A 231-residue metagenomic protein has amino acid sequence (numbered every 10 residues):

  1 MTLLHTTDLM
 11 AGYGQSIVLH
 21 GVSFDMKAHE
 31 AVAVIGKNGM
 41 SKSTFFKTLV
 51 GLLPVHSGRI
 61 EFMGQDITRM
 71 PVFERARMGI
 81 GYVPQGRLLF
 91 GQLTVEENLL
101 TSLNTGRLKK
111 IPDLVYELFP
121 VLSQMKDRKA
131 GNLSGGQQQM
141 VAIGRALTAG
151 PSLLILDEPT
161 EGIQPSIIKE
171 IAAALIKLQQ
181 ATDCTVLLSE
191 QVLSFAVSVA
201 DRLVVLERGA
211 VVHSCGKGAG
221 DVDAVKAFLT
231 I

Functional and structural regions predicted by a protein language model:
I35-K37: The feature captures the beta-strand-to-loop junction immediately N-terminal to the Walker
V50: Helix-to-loop junction immediately C-terminal to a conserved catalytic motif
G58-Q65, M78, K110-P112, E117 (+1 more regions): Conserved ABC transporter NBD signature motif
D66-R87, P112, Q124-D127, G220-A224: ABC ATPase NBD coupling module
L93, L133, A146-L147: ABC ATPase signature
T148-S152: A short, proline-enriched helix->beta-strand linker immediately N-terminal to the Walker B motif in ABC-type P-loop
K169-T182: Helical segment within the ABC ATPase nucleotide-binding domain
